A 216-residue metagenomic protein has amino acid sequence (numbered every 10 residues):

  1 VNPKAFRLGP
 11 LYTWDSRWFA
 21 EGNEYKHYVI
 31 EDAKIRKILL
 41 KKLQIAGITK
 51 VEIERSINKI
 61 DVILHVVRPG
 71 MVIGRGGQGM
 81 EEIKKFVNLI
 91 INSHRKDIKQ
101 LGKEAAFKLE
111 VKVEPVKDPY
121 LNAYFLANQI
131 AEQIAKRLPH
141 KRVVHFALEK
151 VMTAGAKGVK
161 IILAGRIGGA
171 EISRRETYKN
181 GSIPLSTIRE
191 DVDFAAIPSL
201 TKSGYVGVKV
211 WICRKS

Functional and structural regions predicted by a protein language model:
V1-L8, E110-S216: Positively charged, low-complexity, intrinsically disordered RNA-binding extensions
V1-V66, V72, T201-S216: N-terminal, positively charged regions that mediate nucleic acid binding
D15, M80-K85, E171, V210: Residues at secondary-structure transition points
Y28, D32-R36, I73-G76, M80 (+4 more regions): Generic alpha-helical secondary structure
I35, L39, V72-Q100, A147 (+1 more regions): Short, non-transmembrane amphipathic alpha-helical segments
L40-K50, S93-F107, A154-A156: Short secondary-structure junctions
I53-R68, G102-A127: Short, charge-patterned binding micro-sites
I63-Q78, A164-A170: A short interface-forming secondary-structure element
